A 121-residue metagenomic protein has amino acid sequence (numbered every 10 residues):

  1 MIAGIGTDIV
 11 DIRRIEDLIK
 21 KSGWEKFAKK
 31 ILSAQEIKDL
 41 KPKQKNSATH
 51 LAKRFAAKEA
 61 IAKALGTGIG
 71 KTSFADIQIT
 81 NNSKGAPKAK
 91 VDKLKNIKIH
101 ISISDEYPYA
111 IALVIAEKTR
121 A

Functional and structural regions predicted by a protein language model:
M1-A121: Core catalytic alpha/beta fold that binds nucleotide/phospho-ligands
